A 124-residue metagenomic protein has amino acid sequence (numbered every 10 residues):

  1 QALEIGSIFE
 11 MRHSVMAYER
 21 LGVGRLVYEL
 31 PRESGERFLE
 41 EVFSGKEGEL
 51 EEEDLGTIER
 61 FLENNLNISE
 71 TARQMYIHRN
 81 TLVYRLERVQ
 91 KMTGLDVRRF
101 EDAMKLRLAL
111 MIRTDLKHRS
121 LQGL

Functional and structural regions predicted by a protein language model:
Q1-L124: Cytosolic nucleotide-utilizing catalytic cores of signal-transduction proteins
